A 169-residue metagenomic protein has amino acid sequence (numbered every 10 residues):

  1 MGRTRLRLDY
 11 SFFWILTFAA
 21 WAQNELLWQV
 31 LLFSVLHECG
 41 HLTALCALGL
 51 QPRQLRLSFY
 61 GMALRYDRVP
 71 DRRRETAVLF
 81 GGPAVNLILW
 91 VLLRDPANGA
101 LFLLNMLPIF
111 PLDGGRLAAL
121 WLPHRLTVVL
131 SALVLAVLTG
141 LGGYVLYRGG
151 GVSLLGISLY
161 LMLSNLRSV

Functional and structural regions predicted by a protein language model:
M1-V169: Hydrophobic transmembrane alpha-helices and their immediate loop junctions in multi-pass integral membrane proteins
